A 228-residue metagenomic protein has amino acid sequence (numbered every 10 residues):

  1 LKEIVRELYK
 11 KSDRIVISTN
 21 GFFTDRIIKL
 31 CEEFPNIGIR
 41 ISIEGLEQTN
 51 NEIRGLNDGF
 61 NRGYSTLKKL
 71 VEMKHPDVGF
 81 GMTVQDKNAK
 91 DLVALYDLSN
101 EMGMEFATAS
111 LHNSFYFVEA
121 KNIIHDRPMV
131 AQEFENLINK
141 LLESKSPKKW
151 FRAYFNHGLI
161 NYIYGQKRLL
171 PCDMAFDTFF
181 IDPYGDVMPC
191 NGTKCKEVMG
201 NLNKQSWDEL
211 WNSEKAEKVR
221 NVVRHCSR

Functional and structural regions predicted by a protein language model:
L1: Glycine/alanine-rich phosphate-binding loops at beta-alpha junctions
V5-E7, K11-R14, E33-T178, D182-M188 (+1 more regions): Radical SAM enzyme [4Fe-4S]-AdoMet core and its adjacent flexible, acidic and glycine-rich loops/tails across
S18, K87, Y154, L202 (+1 more regions): Residue-level signal for short amphipathic helical patches enriched in basic/charged and nearby hydrophobic residues
T19-T24, V84-N88: Short beta->alpha connector loops
G21, N57-N61, S213: Conserved phosphate-coordination/catalytic loops
I27: His/Asp/Glu-rich metal-coordinating catalytic cores of metallo-dependent phosphodiesterases/hydrolases acting on
L169, Y184-R228: Flexible mid-to-C-terminal extensions adjoining Fe-S/redox cofactors in radical SAM and related proteins
